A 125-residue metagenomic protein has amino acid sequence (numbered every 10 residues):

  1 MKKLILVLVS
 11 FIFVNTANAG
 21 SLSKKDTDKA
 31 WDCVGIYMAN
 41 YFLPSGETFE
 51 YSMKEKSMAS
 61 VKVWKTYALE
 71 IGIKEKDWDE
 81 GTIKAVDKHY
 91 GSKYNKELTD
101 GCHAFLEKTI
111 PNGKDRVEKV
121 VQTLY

Functional and structural regions predicted by a protein language model:
L4-T16: Sec-dependent N-terminal signal peptides
S10-I12, Y41, T48, A104 (+1 more regions): Intrinsic disorder/low-structure terminal segments
F13, T27, N95-K96: Processing junctions and N-termini across compartments
A17-S21: Boundary at the C-terminal end of the N-terminal hydrophobic targeting segment
L22-I73: Short N-proximal segments of mature Sec-exported proteins
Y51-Y125: Compact alpha-helical subdomains of small soluble proteins
